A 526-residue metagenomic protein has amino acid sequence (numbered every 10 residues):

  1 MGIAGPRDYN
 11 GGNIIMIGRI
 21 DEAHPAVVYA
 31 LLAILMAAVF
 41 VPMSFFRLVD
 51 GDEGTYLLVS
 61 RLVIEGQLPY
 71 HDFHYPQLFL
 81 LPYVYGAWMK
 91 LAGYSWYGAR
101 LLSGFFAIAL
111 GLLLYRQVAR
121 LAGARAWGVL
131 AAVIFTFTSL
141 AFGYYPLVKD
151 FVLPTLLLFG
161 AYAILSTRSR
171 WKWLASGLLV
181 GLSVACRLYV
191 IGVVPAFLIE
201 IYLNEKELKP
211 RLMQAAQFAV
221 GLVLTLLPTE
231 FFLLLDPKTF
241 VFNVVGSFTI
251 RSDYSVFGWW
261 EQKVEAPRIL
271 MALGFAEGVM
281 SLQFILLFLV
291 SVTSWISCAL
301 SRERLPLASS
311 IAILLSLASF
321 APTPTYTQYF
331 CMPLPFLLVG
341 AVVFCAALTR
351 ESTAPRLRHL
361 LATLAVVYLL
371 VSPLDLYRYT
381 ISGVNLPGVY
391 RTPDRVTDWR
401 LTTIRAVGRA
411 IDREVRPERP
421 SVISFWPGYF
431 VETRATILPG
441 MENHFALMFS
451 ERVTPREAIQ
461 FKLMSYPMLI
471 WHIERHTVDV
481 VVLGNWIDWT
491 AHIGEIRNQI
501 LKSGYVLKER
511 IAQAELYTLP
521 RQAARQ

Functional and structural regions predicted by a protein language model:
A4, N10-G11, M16-E22, T167 (+5 more regions): Perimembrane helix-loop-helix junctions
V27, L114-F137, T155-L156, W171 (+1 more regions): Transmembrane-helix signature of polytopic, membrane-embedded enzymes that assemble or transfer cell-envelope glycans
L112, M271-L305, S309-S316, A341: Hydrophobic, aromatic-rich transmembrane alpha-helices and their immediate juxtamembrane boundary segments
A131-A132, F159-G160, W173-L188, V194-E200 (+2 more regions): Membrane-interface alpha helices of multi-pass inner-membrane proteins
P146-L153, Y326-T327: Short acidic/glycine- and proline-prone juxtamembrane loop motifs at membrane-interface regions of multi-pass membrane
C186, G192-V193, S316-R356: Hydrophobic/aromatic-rich transmembrane helices and adjacent perimembrane loops
Y189-V190, Y368-A524: Extracytoplasmic
A215-E261, A321, Q328, V367 (+1 more regions): Membrane-lumen/periplasm interface segments of specific transmembrane helices in polyprenyl phosphate-linked
